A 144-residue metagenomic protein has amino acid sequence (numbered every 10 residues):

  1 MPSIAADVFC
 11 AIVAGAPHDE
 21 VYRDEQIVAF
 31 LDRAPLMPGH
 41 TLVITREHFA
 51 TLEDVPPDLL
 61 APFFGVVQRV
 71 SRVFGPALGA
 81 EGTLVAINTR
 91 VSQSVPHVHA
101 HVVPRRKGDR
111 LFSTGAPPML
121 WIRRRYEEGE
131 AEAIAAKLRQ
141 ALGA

Functional and structural regions predicted by a protein language model:
M1-A144: HIT superfamily nucleotide-processing domains
